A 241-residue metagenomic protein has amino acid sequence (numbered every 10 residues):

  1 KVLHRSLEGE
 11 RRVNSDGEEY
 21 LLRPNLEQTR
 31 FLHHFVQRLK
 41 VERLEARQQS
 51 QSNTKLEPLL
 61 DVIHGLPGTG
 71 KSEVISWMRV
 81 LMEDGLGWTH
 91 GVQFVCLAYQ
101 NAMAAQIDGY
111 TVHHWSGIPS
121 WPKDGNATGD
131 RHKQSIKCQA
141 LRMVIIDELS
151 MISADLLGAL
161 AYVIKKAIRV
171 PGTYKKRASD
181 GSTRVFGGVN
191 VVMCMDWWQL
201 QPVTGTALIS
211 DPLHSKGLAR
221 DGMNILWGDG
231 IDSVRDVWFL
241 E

Functional and structural regions predicted by a protein language model:
K1-E241: Conserved ATP-binding/catalytic motifs of P-loop helicase motor domains
